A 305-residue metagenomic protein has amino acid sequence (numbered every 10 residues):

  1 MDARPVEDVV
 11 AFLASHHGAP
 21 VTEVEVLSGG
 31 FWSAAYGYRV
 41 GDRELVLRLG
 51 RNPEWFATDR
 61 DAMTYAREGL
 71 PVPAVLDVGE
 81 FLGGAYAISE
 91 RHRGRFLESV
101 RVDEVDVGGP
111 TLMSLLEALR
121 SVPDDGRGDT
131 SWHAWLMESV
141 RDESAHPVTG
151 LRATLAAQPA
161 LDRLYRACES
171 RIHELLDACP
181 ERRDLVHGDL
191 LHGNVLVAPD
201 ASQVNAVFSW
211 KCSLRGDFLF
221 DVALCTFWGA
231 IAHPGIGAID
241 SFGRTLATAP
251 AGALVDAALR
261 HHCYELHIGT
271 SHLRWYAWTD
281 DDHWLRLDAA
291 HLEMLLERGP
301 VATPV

Functional and structural regions predicted by a protein language model:
A3-P20, S121-G188, A198-D200, D288 (+1 more regions): An alpha-helical support segment within catalytic cores of ATP-dependent transferases
L13-V21, G69-P71, A253-L254: Short secondary-structure junctions
E25-S28, A34-Y38, L47, S170-F220: Active-site acidic catalytic loop and adjacent metal/ATP-binding pocket of ATP-dependent phosphoryl transfer enzymes
E25-W135: ATP-binding pocket architecture of kinase catalytic cores
V46-G50, L185-G188, V207-F208, T226 (+2 more regions): Short beta-strand segments
F81, Y86-V102, V148-G150, I268-W284: A glycine-centered beta->alpha junction motif in the catalytic cores of kinase/phosphotransferase enzymes
F220-A253, E265-D282: Active-site activation/catalytic loop segments of kinase-like enzymes and analogous catalytic loops in related
H272-V305: Helical subdomain adjoining the active site within ATP-dependent kinase catalytic cores
